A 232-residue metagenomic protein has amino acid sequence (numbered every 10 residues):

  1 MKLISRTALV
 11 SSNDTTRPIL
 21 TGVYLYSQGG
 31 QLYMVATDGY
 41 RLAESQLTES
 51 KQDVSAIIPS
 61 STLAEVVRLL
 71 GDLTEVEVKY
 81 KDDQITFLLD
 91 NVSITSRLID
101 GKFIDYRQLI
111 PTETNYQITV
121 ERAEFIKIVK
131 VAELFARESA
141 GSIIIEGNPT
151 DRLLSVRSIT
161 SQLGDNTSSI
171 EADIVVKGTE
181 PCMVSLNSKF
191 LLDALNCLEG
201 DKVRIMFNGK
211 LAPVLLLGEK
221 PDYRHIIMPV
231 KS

Functional and structural regions predicted by a protein language model:
M1-I99, T114-S232: DNA polymerase processivity clamps
D105-Y106: Specificity-determining recognition surfaces
L109-E113: Bateman (tandem CBS) regulatory domains
